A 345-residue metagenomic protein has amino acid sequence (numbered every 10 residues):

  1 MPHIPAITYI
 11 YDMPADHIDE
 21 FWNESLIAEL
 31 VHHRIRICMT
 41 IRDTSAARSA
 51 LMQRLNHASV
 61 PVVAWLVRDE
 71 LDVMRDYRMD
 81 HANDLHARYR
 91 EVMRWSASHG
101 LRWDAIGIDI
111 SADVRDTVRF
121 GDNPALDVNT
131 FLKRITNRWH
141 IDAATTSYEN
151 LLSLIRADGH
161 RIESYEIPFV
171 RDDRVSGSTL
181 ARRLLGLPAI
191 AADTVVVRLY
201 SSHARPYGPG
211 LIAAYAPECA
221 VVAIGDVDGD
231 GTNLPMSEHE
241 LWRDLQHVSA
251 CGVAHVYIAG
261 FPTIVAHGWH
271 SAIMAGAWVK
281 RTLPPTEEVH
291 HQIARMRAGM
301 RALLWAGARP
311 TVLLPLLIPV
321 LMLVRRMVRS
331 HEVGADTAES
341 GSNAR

Functional and structural regions predicted by a protein language model:
P2-T8, R34-C38, S59-V63, W103-G107 (+4 more regions): Structural preference for beta-strand elements that scaffold enzyme active sites
I7-T8, D16-T44, R102-I106, T194 (+1 more regions): Catalytic domains of carbohydrate-active enzymes, especially glycoside hydrolases
I7-Y11, R138-L180, Y200, C219-D228: Aromatic-lined carbohydrate-recognition surfaces of secreted/lumenal glycan-active proteins
A15-E29, H81-A97, V175-P188, Y207-P209 (+1 more regions): Short, acidic/polar
W22-H32, A46-A64, S96-L101, L184-I190 (+2 more regions): Acidic (Asp/Glu)-rich catalytic clusters
R48-S96: Active-site-adjacent "subsite" loops/lids of carbohydrate-active enzymes
V92-I135, Y257: Active-site groove signature of glycoside hydrolases
A192-G208, V221-R326: Substrate-binding cleft of secreted/luminal carbohydrate-active enzymes
